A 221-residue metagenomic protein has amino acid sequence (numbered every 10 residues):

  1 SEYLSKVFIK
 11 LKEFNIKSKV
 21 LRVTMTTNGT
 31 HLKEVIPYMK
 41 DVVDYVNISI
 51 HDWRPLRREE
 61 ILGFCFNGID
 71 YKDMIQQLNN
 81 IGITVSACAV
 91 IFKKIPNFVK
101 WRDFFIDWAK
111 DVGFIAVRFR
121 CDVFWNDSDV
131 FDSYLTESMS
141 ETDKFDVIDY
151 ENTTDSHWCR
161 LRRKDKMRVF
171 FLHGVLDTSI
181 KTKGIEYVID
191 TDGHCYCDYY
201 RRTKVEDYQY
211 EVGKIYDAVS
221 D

Functional and structural regions predicted by a protein language model:
S1, L32, K93-F98, K204-V205: Alpha-helix N-cap/loop-to-helix initiation residues
S1-Y45: Conserved Radical SAM active-site core
L11, V43, N47-I50, D198 (+1 more regions): Generic hydrophobic/packing signal
M25, I48, G193: Conserved, mostly hydrophobic/aromatic
N28, I50-H51: Beta-hairpin (beta-strand-turn-beta-strand) motif
K40-V46, K110-I115: Glycine-enriched alpha-helix->loop->beta-strand junction motifs that scaffold or abut catalytic
H51, P55-K183, T191, Y208: Radical SAM enzyme [4Fe-4S]-AdoMet core and its adjacent flexible, acidic and glycine-rich loops/tails across
V175-D221: Flexible mid-to-C-terminal extensions adjoining Fe-S/redox cofactors in radical SAM and related proteins
